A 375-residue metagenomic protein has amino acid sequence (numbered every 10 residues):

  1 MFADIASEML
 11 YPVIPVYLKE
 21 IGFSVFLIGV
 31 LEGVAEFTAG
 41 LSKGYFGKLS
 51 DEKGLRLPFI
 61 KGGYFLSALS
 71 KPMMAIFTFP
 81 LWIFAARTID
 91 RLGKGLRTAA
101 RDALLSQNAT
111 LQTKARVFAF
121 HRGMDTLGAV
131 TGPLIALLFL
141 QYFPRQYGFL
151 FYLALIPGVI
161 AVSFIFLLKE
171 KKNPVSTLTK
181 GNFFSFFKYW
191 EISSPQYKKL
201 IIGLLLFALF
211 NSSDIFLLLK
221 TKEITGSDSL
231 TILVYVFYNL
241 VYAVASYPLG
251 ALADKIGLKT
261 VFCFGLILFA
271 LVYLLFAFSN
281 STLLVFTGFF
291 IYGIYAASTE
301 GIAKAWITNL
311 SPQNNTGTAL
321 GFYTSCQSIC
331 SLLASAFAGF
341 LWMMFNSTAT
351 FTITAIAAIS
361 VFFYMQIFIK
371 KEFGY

Functional and structural regions predicted by a protein language model:
M1-A39, Q196-V234: Helix-loop boundary and gating motifs at the non-cytosolic
V16, E20, T131-F149, L333-A349: Transmembrane alpha-helix termini and helix-breaking/packing motifs in multi-pass membrane transporters
S42-G54, L140, S246-L258, W342-M343: Helix-to-loop junctions at the C-terminal end of transmembrane segments in multipass secondary transporters
P58-P72, L155, T260-L275, A355: Structural signature of the two symmetry-related core transmembrane helices
M73-R87, A277-G288: Helix-loop junctions at membrane interfaces in 12-TM secondary transporters
A86-L127: Cytoplasmic helix-loop-helix junction between adjacent transmembrane helices in 12-TM secondary transporters
G148-F166, T350-Q366: Symmetry-related core transmembrane helices of the 12-TM Major Facilitator Superfamily/SLC fold
K172-G203: Juxtamembrane intracellular "pre-TM" segments in multi-pass secondary transporters
